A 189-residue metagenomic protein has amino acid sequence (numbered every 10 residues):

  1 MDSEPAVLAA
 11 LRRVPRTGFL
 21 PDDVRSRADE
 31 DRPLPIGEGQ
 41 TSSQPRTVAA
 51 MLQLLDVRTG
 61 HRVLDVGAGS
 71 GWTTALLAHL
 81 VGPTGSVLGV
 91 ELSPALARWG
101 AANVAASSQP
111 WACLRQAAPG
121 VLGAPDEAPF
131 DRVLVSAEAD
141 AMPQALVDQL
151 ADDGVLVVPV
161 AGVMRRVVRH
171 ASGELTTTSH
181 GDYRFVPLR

Functional and structural regions predicted by a protein language model:
M1-L80, A95-A106, G173-L188: Class I SAM-dependent transferase core
D56-L175: Conserved nucleotide-cofactor-binding alpha/beta core module
